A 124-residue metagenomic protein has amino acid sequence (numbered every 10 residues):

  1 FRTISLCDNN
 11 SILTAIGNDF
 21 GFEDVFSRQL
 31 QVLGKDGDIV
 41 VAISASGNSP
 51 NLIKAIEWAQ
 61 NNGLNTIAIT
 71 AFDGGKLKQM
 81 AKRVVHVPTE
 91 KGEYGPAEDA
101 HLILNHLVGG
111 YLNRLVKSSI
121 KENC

Functional and structural regions predicted by a protein language model:
F1-K121: Glycine-rich phosphate-binding loops that contact phosphosugars or nucleotide phosphates
